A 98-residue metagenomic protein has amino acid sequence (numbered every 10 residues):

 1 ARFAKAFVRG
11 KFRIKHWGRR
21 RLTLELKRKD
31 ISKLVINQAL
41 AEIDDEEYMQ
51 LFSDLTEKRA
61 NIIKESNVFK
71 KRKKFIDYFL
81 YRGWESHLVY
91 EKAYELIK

Functional and structural regions predicted by a protein language model:
A1-K98: An alpha-helical, amphipathic repeat domain used for nucleic-acid recognition, typified by the mTERF helical solenoid
